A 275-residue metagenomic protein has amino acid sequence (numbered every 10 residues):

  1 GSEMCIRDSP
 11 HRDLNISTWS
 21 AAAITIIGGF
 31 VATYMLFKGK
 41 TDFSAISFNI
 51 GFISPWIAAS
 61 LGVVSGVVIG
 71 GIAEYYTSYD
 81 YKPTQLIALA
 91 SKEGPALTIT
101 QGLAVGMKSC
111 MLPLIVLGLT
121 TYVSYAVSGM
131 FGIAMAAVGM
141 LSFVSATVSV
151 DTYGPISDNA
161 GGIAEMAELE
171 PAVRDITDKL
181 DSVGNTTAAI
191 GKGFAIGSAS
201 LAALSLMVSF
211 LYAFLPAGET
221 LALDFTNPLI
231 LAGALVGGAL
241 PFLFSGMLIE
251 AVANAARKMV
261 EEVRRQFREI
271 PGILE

Functional and structural regions predicted by a protein language model:
S2-E3, R7-E275: Hydrophobic packing and interface segments
